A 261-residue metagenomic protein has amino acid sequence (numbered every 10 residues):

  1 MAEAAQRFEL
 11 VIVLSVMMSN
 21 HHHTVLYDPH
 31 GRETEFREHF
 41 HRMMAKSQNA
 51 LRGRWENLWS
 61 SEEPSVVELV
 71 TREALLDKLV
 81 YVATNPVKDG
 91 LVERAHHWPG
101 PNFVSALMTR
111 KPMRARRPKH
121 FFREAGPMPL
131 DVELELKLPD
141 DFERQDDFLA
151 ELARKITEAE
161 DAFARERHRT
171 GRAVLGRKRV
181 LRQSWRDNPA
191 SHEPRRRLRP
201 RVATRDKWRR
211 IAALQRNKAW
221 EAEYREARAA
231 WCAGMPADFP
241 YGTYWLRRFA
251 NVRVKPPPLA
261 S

Functional and structural regions predicted by a protein language model:
M1-S261: Short catalytic/metal-binding and nucleic-acid-binding patches
